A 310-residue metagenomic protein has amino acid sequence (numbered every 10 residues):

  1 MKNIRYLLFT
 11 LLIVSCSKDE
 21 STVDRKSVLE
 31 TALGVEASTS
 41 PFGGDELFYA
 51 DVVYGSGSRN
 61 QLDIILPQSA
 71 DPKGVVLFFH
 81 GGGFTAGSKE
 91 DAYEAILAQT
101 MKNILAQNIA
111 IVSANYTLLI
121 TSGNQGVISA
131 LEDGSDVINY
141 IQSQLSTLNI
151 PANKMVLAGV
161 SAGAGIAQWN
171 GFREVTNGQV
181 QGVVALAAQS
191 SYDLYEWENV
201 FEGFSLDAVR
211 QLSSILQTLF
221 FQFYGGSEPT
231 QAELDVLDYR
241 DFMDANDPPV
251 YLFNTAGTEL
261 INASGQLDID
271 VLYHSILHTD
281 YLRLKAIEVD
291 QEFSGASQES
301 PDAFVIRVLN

Functional and structural regions predicted by a protein language model:
V14-S15: C-terminal motif of bacterial Sec signal peptides marking the signal peptidase cleavage site
R25-A70: N-terminal cap/lid segment of alpha/beta-hydrolase-fold proteins
P41, L194-F242, P248: Mobile cap/lid helix-loop segments that gate and shape the active-site cleft of serine hydrolases
P72-G83: Short beta-strand element of the alpha/beta-hydrolase
E90-V112: Short amphipathic alpha-helix adjacent to the substrate-entry channel of hydrolases
Q125-S146: Alpha/beta-hydrolase active-site loop
N139-E202: Primarily recognizes the serine-hydrolase "nucleophile elbow" in alpha/beta-hydrolase and SGNH/GDSL folds
V250-S264, D270-N310: C-terminal catalytic histidine-bearing segment of alpha/beta-hydrolase fold enzymes
